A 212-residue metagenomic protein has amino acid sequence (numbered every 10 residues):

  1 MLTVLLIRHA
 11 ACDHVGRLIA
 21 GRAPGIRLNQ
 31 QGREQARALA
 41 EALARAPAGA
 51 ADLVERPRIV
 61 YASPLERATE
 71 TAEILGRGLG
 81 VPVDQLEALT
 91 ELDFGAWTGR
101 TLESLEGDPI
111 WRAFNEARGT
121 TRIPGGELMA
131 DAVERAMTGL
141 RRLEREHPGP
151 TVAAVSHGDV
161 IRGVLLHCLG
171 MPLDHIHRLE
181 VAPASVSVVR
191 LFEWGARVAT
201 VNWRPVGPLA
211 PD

Functional and structural regions predicted by a protein language model:
M1-T3, L92-E103, R145, P150 (+1 more regions): Acidic, low-complexity terminal tails and accessory targeting/binding regions of phosphate-metabolizing enzymes
V4, R58, L143, P150-S156: Generic beta-sheet signal
I7-L79: Active-site-proximal alpha-helix that buttresses catalytic centers in soluble enzyme cores
A51-A88, R190-D212: Conserved histidine-centered catalytic loops in small-molecule metabolism enzymes
A62-S63, E134, V155-S156: Short beta-strand scaffold positions
I74, G163-H167: Active-site signature of alpha/beta-hydrolase-fold catalytic machinery across serine- and Asp/Cys-nucleophile hydrolases
R77-M137, R190, T200: Phosphate-handling substructures
